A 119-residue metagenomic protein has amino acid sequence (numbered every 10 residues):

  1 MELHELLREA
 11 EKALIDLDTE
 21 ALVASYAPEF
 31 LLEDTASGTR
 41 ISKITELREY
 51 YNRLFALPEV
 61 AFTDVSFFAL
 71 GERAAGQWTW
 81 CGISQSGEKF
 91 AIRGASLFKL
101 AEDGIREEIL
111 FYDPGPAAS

Functional and structural regions predicted by a protein language model:
E2, D18, R48-S119: A beta-strand edge to alpha-helix "cap/lid" segment located at domain peripheries
E11-K12: Amphipathic alpha-helical repeat scaffolds
D16-L31: Short, well-ordered alpha-helical segments enriched in acidic and aromatic residues
L31-I41, R53-L57: A short gly/proline-enriched turn/hairpin at secondary-structure junctions
